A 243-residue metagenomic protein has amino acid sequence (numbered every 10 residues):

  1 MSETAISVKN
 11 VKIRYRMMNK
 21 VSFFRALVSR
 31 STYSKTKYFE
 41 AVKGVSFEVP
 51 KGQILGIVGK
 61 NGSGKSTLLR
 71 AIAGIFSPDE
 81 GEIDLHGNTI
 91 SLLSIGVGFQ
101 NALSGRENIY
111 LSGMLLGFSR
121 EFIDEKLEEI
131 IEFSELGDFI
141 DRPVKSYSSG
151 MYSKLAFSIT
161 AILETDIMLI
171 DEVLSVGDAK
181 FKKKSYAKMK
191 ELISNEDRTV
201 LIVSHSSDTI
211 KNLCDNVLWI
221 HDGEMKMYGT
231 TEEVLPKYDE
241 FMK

Functional and structural regions predicted by a protein language model:
S2-A41, E232-F241: Pre-NBD coupling/linker segments of ABC/ABC-like ATPases
A26-S29, Y110, F122-F139: Conserved ABC ATPase "signature" region
V58-K60: The feature captures the beta-strand-to-loop junction immediately N-terminal to the Walker
S204-H205: H-loop/switch region of ABC-family ATPase nucleotide-binding domains
I210-N212: A short, surface-exposed alpha-helical micro-motif characterized by mixed small hydrophobic and charged/polar residues
D222-G223, Y238: Conserved ABC ATPase "signature" C-loop
